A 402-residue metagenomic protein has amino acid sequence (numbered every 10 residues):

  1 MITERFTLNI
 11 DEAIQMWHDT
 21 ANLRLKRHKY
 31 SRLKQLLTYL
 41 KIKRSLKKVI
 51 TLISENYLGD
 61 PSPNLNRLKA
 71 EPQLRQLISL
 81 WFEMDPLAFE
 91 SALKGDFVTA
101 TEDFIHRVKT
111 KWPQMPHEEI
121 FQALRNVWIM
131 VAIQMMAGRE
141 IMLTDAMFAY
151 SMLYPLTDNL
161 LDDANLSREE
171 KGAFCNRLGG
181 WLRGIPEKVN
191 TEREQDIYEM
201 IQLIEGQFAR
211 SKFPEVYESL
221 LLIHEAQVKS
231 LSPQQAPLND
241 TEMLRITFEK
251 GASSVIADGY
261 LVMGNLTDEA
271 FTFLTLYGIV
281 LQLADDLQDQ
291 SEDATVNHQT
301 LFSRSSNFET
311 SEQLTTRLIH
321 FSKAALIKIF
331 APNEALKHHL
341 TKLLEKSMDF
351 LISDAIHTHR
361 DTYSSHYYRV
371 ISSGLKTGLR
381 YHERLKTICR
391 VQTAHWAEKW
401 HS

Functional and structural regions predicted by a protein language model:
M1-F148, L156, E218-P237, Q392-S402: Conserved N-terminal diphosphate/IPP-binding helix and adjacent helical/loop segment of trans-prenyltransferase domains
Q73-L80, W181, S322, L351: Hydrophobic core of alpha-helical transmembrane segments in multi-pass integral membrane proteins
M84-L153, N159-C175, W181-A294, R360: All-alpha helical catalytic cores of prenyl diphosphate-utilizing isoprenoid enzymes
E170-E187, V296-L318: Functional transmembrane or membrane-interface alpha-helices that line membrane-embedded catalytic, ligand-binding
P186-E215, S311-I356: Primarily interfacial, aromatic-capped hydrophobic alpha-helices that serve as membrane anchors
E249-S253, G278, H339-M348, I352 (+1 more regions): Alpha-helical transmembrane segments of multi-pass membrane proteins
D285, F308-L314, L379-Y381: Alpha-helical membrane-embedding segments and immediately adjacent membrane-interface amphipathic helices
F350-S402: Acidic, carboxylate-rich catalytic segments that either coordinate divalent cations
